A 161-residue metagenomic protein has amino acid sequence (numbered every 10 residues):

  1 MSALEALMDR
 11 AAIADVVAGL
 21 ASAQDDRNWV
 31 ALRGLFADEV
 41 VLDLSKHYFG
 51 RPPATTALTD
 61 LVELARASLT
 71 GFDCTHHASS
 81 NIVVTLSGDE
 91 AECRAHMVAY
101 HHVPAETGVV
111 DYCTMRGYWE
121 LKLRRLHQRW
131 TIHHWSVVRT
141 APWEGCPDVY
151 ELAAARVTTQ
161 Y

Functional and structural regions predicted by a protein language model:
M1-D38: Short, low-complexity N-terminal intrinsically disordered segments enriched in polar/charged residues
I13, C74, L86-E90, Y150-Y161: Flexible low-complexity loop/turn motifs enriched in small/helix-breaking residues
W29-A99: A solvent-exposed, acidic/Ser-Thr-rich amphipathic alpha-helical stretch
R51-P52, H101-V103, T140-E144: Short catalytic/ligand-binding loop motif for oxyanion handling, primarily in non-cytosolic enzymes, centered on
T75, Y112-T114: Transmembrane beta-barrel outer-membrane domains
E92-R94, T114-Y150: Short beta-strand edge/turn micro-motifs at domain boundaries
A99-V103, L123-R125: Beta-strand elements of well-folded, non-transmembrane domains
T107-G108: Extracellular loop and loop/strand-boundary signature of outer-membrane beta-barrel proteins
